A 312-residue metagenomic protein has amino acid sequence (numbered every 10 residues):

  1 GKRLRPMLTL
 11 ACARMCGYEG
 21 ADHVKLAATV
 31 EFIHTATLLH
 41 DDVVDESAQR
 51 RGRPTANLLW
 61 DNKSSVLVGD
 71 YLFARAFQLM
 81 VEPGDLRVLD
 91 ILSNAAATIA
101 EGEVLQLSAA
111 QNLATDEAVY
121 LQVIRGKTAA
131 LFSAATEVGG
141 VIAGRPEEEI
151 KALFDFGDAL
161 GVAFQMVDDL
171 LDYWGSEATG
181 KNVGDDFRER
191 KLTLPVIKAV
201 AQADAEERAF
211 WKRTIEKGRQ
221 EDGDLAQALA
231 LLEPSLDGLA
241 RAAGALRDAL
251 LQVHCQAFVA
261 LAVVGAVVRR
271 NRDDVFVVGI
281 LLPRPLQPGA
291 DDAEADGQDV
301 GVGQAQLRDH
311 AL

Functional and structural regions predicted by a protein language model:
G1-V253, A260: All-alpha prenyltransferase/terpene-synthase fold signal
K63, L92, A266, V302-G303: Glycine-rich loops and low-complexity Gly/Arg-rich segments that provide flexible linkers or classic glycine-based
L67-G69, D309-L312: Short C-terminal domain-edge/linker segments immediately following a structured domain
Q78, A130, K191-T193, G244 (+4 more regions): Sequence-pattern detector for short linear motifs and compositional/periodic biases rather than a specific fold
V253-A257, R272-F276, P288, D292-V300 (+1 more regions): Alpha-helix boundary/capping motif
G265, R269-D273, V278-P283: Short, strongly patterned local motifs
